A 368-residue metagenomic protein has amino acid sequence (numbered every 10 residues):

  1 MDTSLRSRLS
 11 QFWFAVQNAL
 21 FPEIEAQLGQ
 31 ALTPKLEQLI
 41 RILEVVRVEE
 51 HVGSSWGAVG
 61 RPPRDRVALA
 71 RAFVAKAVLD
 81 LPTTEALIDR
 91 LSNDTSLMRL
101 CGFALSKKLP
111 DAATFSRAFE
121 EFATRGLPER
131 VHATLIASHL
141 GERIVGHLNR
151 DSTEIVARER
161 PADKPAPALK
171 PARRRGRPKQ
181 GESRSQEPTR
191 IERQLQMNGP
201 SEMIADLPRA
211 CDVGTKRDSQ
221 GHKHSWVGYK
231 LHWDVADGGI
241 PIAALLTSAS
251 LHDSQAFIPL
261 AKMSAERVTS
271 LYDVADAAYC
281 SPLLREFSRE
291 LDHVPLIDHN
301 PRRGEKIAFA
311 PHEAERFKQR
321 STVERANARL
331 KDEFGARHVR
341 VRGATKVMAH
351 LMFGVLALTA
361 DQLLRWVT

Functional and structural regions predicted by a protein language model:
M1-E50, R365-T368: Charged, often Cys/His-bearing segments associated with DNA-binding zinc-finger transcription factors
Q30-L79: Basic, short loop/linker segments at the boundary and entry of helix-turn-helix/winged-helix-like folds
S54-G60, G102, R217-S219: Active-site-adjacent structural elements in folded domains
A58-V67, G221-H224, V341-H350: Structural motif
P62-R130: Short, positively charged, Gly/Tyr-enriched micro-motifs that form contact patches at catalytic or ligand/partner
A112-L291: Polybasic low-complexity intrinsically disordered regions
A172, A277-T345: Helix-centered, glycine/charged polyanion-binding patches within enzymatic domains that contact phosphate-containing
T345-T368: Charge-patterned, long linear interaction tracts outside catalytic cores
